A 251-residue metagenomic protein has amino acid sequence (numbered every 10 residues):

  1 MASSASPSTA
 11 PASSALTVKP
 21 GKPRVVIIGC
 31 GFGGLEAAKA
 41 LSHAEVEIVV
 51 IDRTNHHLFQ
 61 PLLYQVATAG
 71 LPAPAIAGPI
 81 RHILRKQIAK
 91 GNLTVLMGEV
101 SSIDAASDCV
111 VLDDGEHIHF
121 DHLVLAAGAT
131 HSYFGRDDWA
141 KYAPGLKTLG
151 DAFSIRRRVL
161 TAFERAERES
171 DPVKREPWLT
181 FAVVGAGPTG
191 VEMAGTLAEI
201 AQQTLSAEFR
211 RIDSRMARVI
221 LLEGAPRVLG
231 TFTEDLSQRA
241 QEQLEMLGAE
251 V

Functional and structural regions predicted by a protein language model:
A2-K22, L93-V184, I200-Q202: FAD-binding core/adjacent interface of flavoenzyme oxidoreductases
A2-T94, P188-F232: Beta1-alpha1 glycine-rich phosphate/pyrophosphate-binding loop at the start of Rossmann-like nucleotide-binding domains
L63, P74, R81, V110 (+4 more regions): Surface-exposed beta-strand edges and their flanking turn/coil or helix-capping segments
L63-G70, A140-G145, L236: Short glycine-enriched, charge-decorated loop/helix-capping segments at active-site entrances that position
G145-L146, G150-Q243, L247: Predominantly flavin-linked oxidoreductase catalytic cores and closely associated redox partners
